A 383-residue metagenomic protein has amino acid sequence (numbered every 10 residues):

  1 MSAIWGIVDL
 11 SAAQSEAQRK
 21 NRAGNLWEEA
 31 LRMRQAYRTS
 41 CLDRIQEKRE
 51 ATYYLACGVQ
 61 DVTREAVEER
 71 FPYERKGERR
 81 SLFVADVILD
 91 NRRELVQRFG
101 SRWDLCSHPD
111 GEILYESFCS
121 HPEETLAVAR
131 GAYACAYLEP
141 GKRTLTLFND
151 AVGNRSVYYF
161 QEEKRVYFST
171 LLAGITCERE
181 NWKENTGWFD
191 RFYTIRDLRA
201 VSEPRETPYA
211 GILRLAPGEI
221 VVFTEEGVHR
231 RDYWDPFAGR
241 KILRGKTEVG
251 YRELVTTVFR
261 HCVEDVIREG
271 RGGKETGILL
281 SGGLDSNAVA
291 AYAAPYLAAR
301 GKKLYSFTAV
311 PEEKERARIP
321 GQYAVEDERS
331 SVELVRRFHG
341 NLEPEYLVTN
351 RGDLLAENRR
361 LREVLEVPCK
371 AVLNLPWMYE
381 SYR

Functional and structural regions predicted by a protein language model:
M1-N350, R359-V364: Cysteine-centered catalytic environments shared across enzyme families
V84-A85, A371-P376, E380: A conserved catalytic-core signature of glycosyltransferases
A151, L354-R359, Y379-R383: Active-site adenylate/phosphate-handling loop in enzymes that bind or generate adenylated species
E328, L354, N374, M378: Conserved donor sugar-nucleotide recognition element shared by glycan-biosynthetic enzymes
L365-A371: Long, Lys/Arg- and hydrophobic-enriched amphipathic alpha-helices
